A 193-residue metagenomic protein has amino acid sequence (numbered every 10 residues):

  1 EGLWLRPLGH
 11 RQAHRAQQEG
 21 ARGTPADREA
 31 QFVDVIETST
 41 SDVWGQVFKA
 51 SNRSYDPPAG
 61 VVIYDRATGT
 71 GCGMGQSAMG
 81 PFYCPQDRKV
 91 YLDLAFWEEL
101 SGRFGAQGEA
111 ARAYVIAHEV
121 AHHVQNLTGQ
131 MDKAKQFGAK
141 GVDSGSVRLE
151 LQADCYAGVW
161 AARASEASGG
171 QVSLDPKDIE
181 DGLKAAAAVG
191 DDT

Functional and structural regions predicted by a protein language model:
E1-E19: Long amphipathic alpha-helical segments used for membrane anchoring, targeting, substrate engagement, or oligomerization
G2, R66-D93: Catalytic zinc-binding patch centered on the HExxH motif and its immediate surroundings that defines zinc-dependent
H14-A30, F96, K133: Acidic/histidine-rich, surface-exposed loop or edge segments in extracytoplasmic proteins
T24-Y55, D143-D192: Short helix/loop segments within enzyme catalytic domains that coordinate or immediately flank catalytic cofactors
S39, D56-A59, S77-M79, P85-K89 (+1 more regions): Extracytoplasmic
W44, L92, A111-L127, D154 (+1 more regions): Active-site recognition of the HExxH zinc-binding catalytic motif
F96-Y114, D143-V147: Short pre-active-site segment immediately N-terminal to the catalytic Zn-binding motif
V120-K135, A164-S165: Catalytic Zn2+-binding segment of zinc metalloproteases
